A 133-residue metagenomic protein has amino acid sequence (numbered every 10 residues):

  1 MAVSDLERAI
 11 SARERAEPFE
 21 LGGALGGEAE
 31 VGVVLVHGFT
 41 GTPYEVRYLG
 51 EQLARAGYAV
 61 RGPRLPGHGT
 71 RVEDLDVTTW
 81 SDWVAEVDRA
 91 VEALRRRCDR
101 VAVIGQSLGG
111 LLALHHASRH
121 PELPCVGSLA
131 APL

Functional and structural regions predicted by a protein language model:
A2-V3, A9-A12: Long, contiguous binding/interaction regions
S11-R71: Short, surface-exposed "cap/lid" segments of acyl-processing enzymes
R71-A102: Catalytic nucleophile-loop/oxyanion-hole region of alpha/beta-hydrolase and closely related hydrolase-like folds
C98, L123-P124: Core-facing hydrophobic residues within beta-strands of well-ordered domains
G105-G109, A113: Gly/Ala-rich beta-loop-alpha elbow adjacent to hydrolase catalytic centers
H115-R119: Active-site signature of alpha/beta-hydrolase-fold catalytic machinery across serine- and Asp/Cys-nucleophile hydrolases
G127-L133: Active-site nucleophile loop of the alpha/beta-hydrolase fold
